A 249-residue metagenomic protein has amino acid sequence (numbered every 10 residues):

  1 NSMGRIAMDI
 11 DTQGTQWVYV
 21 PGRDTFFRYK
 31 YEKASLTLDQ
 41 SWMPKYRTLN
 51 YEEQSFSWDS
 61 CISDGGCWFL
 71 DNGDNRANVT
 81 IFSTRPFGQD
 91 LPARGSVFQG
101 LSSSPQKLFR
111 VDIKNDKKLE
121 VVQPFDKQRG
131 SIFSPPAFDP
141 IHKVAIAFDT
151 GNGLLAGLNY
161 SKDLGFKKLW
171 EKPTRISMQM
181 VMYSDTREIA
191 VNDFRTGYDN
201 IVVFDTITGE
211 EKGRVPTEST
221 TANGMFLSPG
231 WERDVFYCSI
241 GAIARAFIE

Functional and structural regions predicted by a protein language model:
N1, T37-W58, K107-F109, N115-Q128 (+2 more regions): Aromatic (tryptophan-biased) beta-strands that constitute blades/sheets of beta-rich domains
N1-I10, L49-G73, Q128-F138, T174-Y183 (+1 more regions): Repeated scaffold domains used in trafficking and secretory/extracellular systems, primarily beta-propellers
G14-Q16, A77-V79, G95, I141-K143 (+2 more regions): Short coil/turn segments that connect the beta-strands within blades of beta-propeller domains
T25-F27, P86-L91, G151-L154, R195-Y198 (+1 more regions): Short glycine/acidic-enriched loop and turn motifs that connect beta-strands
Y31-A34, D112-D116, Y160-L164, D205-T208 (+1 more regions): Short loop/turn segments that connect beta-strands within beta-propeller blades
V79-S103, I248: Short, conserved, GDST-rich strand-edge loop motifs in beta-rich repeat architectures
G130-A156, K167-T206: Loop/turn-rich, solvent-exposed surfaces of beta-rich toroidal or solenoidal domains
V215-E249: Blade-level signature of beta-propeller repeat domains, shared across WD40, Kelch, NHL, RCC1 and BNR/Asp-box propellers
